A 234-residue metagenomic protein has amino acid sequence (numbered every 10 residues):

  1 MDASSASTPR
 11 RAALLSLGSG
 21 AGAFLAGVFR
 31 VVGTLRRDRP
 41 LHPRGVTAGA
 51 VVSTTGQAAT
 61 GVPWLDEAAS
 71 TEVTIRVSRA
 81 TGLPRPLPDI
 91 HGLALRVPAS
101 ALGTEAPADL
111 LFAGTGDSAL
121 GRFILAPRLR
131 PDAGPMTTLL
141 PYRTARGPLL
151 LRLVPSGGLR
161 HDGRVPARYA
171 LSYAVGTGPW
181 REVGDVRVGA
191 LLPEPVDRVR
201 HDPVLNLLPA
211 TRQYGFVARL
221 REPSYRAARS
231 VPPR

Functional and structural regions predicted by a protein language model:
M1-R234: Active-site-adjacent core segments of small-molecule enzymes
